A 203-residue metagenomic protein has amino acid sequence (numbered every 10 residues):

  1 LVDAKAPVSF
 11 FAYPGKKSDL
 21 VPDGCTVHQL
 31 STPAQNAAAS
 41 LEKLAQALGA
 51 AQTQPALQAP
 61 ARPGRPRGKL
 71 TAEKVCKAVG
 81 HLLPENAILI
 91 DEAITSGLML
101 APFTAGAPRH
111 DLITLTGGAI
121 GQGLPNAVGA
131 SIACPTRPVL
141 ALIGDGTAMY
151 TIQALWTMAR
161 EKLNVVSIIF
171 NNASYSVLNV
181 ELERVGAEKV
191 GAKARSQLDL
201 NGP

Functional and structural regions predicted by a protein language model:
L1-G15, R160-P203: Thiamine diphosphate
L1-P60, L182: Glycine-rich, acidic loop regions that bind phosphate or pyrophosphate groups
V2, T136-Y150, V165-I169: A short, small-residue-rich loop immediately preceding and capping a beta-strand
A6-P7, T95-S96, G118, I143-Y150 (+1 more regions): Acidic, glycine-rich active-site loops and adjacent beta-strand->loop/helix elements that engage anionic groups
V8-F11, Q122-L124, T147-A154: Short glycine/serine/threonine-rich phosphate/pyrophosphate-binding segments that cradle anionic phosphate groups
D19, S131, T157, P203: Hydrophobic/aromatic ligand-binding patch that stacks against planar heteroaromatic rings of cofactors or nucleotides
D23-L30, R109-L115, Y150, N179-R195: Short beta-alpha connecting loops at secondary-structure transitions that line or flank enzyme active sites
A56-T136: Active-site diphosphate/adenylate-binding microenvironment
